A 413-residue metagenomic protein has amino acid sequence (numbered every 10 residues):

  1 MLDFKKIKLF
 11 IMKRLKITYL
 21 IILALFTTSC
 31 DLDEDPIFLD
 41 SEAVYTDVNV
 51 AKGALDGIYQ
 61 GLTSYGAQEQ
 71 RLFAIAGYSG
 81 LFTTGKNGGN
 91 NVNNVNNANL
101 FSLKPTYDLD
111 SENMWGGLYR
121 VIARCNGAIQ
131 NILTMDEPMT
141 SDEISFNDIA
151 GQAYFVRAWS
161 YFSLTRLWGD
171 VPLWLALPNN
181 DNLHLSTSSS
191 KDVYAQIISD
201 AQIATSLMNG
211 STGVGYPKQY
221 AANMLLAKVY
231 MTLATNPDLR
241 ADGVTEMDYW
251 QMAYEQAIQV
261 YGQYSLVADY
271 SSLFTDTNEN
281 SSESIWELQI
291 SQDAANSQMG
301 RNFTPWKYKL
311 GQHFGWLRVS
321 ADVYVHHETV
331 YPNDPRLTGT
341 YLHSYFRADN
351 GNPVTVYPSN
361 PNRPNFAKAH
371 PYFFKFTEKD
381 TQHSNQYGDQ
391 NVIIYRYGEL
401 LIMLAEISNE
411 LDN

Functional and structural regions predicted by a protein language model:
M1-D40: Bacterial Sec-dependent N-terminal signal peptides
C30-G77, P105-Y107, M247, L273-F274: Membrane-proximal, proline-rich intrinsically disordered regions
N49, L55, Y59, G66 (+2 more regions): Elongated scaffold/linker segments in the mid-to-C-terminal portions of large proteins
K52, D56-G66, N90-W168, N182-H184 (+6 more regions): Conserved, well-structured interaction surfaces
T165-L167, P172, T212, T232-A241 (+1 more regions): Short coil/turn linking the two alpha-helices of tandem helical-hairpin repeats
D170-K191, N236-Q251: Short coil/linker segments at helix-helix boundaries
